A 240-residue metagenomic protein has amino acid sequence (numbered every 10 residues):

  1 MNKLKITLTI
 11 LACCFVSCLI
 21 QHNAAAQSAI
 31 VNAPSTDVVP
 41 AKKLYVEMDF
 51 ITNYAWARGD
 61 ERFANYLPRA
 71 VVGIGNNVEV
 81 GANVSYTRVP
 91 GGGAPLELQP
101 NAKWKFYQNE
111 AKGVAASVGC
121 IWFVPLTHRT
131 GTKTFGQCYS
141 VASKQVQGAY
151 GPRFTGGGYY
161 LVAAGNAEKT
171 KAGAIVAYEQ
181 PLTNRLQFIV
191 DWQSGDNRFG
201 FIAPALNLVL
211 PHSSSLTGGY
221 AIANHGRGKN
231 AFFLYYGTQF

Functional and structural regions predicted by a protein language model:
M1-V31: Cleavable N-terminal export/targeting peptides
S17-I20, A55, A177: Residues in intrinsically disordered, low-complexity segments of regulatory proteins
A25-F154, G158-A164, E179-Q187, D191-Q193 (+1 more regions): Transmembrane beta-barrel domains of Gram-negative outer membranes and organellar outer membranes
T170-A174: Charged helix-capping and loop-helix junction motifs
R198: Catalytic-pocket segment enriched in acidic/His residues
